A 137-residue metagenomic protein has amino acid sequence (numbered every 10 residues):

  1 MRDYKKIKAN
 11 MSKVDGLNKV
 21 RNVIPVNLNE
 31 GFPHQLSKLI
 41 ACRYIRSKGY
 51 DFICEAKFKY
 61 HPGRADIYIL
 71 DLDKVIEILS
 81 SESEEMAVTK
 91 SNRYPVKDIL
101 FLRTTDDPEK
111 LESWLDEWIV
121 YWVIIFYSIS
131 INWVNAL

Functional and structural regions predicted by a protein language model:
M1-N18, Y50, S80-S83, T104 (+1 more regions): General structural signal for secondary-structure boundaries
M1-R43, L137: Interdomain/boundary linker segments immediately adjacent to catalytic/signaling cores
V23, K57-K59, V96-F101: Generic preference for hydrophobic/aromatic residues in regular secondary structure cores
L39, V75-N135: Catalytic cores of nucleic-acid endonucleases
C42-H61, I67-L70: A short acidic/basic microdomain associated with nuclease active sites
K59-P62, E82-E84: Acidic-and-aromatic substrate-binding clefts and catalytic sites of carbohydrate-active enzymes
P62-D66, E109-E112: Short, solvent-exposed polar/charged micro-motifs at secondary-structure junctions
Y68, V134-L137: Intrinsic disorder/low-complexity detector
